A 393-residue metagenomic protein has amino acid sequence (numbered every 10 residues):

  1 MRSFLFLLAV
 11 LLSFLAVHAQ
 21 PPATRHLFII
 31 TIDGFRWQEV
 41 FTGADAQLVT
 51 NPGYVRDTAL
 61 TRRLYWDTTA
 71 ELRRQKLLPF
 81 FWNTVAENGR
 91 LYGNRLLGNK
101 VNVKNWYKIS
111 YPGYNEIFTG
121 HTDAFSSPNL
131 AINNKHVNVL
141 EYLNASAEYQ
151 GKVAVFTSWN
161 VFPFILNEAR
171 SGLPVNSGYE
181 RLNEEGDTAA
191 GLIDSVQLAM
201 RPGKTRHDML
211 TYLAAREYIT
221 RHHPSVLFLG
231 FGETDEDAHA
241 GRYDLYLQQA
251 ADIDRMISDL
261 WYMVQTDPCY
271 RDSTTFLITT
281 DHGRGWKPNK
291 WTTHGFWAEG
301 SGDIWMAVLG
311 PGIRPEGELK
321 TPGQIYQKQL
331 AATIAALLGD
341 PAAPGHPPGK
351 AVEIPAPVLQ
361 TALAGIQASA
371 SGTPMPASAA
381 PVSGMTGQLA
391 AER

Functional and structural regions predicted by a protein language model:
M1-A23, Q388-R393: Bacterial Sec-dependent N-terminal signal peptides
L27-T31, Q38-E39, Y92-R95, E116-F118 (+6 more regions): Structural recognition of the beta-strand scaffold that forms the well-ordered cores of secreted hydrolase catalytic
F28-I29, W37, D254-T292, I334: Metal-dependent active-site segment of extracytoplasmic phospho-/sulfohydrolases and closely related
Q38, T42-Y107: Short, structured active-site-proximal loop/turn typified by the sulfatase FGly-forming signature C/S-X-P-X-R
Y114-G120, F296-G339: Substrate-binding rim/cap in mid-to-C-terminal beta-strand-loop elements of soluble/periplasmic
T119-I132, G172-G203, H207: Acidic, His- and aromatic-enriched active-site or binding-groove loops in soluble protein domains that engage sugars
E168-R170, R216-D259: Active-site His/acidic residue clusters
D340-A377, M385-L389: Polar, surface-exposed loop/tail segments that function as active-site lids or cofactor/substrate-recognition elements
